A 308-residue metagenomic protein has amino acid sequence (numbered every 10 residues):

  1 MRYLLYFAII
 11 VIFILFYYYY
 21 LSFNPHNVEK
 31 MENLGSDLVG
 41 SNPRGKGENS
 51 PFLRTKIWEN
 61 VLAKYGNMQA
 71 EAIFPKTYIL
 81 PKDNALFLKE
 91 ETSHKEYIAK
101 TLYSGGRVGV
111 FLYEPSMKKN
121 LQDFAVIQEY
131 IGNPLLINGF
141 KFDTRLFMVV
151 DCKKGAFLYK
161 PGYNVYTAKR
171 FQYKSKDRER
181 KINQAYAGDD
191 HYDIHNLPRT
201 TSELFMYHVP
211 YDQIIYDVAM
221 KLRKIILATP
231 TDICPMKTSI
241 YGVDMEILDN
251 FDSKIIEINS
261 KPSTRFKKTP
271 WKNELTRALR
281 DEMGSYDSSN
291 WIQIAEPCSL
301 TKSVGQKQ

Functional and structural regions predicted by a protein language model:
M1-G35, S303-Q308: Intrinsically disordered, compositionally biased terminal peptides
M1-L4, A70, D123: Structural motif marking the loop-to-transmembrane transition
R2-F7, G47-E48, K141-L146: Transmembrane alpha-helices of multi-pass eukaryotic membrane proteins
N27-E96, Y103-G105, E114: Conserved N-proximal alpha/beta basic substrate-recognition cap immediately N-terminal to, or forming the N-lobe
H94, I98-I240, L248-S253, N259 (+1 more regions): Catalytic core of tubulin tyrosine ligase-like
S263-R265: Short Cys/His-based metal-binding microdomains
N273, L300, K307: Short acidic/glycine-rich loops and adjacent helix/strand connectors that line catalytic pockets where negatively
